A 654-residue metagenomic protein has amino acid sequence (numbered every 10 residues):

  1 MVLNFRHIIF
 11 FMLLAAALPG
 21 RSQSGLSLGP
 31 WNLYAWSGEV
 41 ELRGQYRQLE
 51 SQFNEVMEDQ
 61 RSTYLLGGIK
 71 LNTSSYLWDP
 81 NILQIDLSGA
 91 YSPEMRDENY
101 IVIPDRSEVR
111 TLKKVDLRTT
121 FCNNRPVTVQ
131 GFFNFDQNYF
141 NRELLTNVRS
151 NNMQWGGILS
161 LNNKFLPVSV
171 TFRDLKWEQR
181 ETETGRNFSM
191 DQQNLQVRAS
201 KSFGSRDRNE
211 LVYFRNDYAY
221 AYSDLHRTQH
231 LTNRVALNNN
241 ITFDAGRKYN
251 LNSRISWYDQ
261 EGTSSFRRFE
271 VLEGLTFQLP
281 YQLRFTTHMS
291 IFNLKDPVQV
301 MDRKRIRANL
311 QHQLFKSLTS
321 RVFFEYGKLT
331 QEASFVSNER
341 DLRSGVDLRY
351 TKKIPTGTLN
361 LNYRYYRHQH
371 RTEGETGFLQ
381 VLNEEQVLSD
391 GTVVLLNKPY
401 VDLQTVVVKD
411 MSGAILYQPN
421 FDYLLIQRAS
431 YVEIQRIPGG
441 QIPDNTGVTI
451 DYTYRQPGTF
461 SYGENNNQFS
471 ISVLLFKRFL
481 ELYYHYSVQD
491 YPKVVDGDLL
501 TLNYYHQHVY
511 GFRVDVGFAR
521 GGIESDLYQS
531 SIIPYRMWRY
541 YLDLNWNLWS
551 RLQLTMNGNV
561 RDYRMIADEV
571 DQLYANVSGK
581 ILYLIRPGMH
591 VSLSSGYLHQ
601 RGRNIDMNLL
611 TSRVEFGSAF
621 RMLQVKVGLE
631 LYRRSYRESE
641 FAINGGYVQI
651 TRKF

Functional and structural regions predicted by a protein language model:
M1-I9: Bacterial N-terminal signal peptides that target proteins for export
F11-M12, N124: Small-residue packing motifs within transmembrane alpha-helices
M12-R21: Hydrophobic h-region of N-terminal signal peptides that target proteins for export in Gram-negative bacteria
S22-F654: Gram-negative and organellar
